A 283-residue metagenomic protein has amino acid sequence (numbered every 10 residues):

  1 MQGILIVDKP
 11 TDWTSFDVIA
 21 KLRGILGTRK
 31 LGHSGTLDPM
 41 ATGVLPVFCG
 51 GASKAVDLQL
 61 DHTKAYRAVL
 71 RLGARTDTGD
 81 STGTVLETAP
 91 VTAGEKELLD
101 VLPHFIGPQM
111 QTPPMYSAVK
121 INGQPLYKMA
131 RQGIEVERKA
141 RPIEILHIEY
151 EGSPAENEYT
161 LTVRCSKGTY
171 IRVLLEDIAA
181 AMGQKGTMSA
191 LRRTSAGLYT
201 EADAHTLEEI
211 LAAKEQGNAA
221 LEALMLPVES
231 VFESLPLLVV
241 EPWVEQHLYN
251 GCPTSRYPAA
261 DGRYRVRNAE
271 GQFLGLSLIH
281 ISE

Functional and structural regions predicted by a protein language model:
M1-P10, F16-H33, L37, A41 (+4 more regions): Accessory RNA 3′-end/elbow-binding domains used by RNA modification enzymes
K30-L60, K128: Glycine/acidic-rich beta-strand-loop module
V47, A68, G123, L174 (+2 more regions): Residue-level signal for inorganic ion chemistry
L58-M110: Acidic, low-complexity central loop/insert segments
D100-L126: Long, charge-rich intrinsically disordered scaffolds of nucleic-acid metabolism proteins
S117, I121-H147: Extended alpha-helical targeting/anchoring segments, especially N-terminal organellar/secretory targeting helices
A118, P125, N157-E201: Pseudouridine synthase
P142-Y159: Helix-hairpin-helix/helix-loop-helix acidic hairpins
